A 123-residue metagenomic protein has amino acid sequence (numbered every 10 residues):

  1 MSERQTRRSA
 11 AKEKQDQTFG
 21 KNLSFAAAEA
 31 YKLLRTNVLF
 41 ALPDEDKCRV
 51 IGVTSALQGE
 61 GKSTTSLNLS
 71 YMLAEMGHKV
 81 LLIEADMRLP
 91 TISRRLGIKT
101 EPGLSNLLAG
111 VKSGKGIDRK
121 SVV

Functional and structural regions predicted by a protein language model:
M1-E60, T64-T65, A74-M76, M87-L89: Short boundary/hinge segments that flank catalytic cores
N37, L67, K115-I117: A generic local structural motif
S70: Histidine-anchored nucleotide/phosphate-binding helix
L73-V123: Phosphate-binding loop that captures ATP/GTP phosphates
